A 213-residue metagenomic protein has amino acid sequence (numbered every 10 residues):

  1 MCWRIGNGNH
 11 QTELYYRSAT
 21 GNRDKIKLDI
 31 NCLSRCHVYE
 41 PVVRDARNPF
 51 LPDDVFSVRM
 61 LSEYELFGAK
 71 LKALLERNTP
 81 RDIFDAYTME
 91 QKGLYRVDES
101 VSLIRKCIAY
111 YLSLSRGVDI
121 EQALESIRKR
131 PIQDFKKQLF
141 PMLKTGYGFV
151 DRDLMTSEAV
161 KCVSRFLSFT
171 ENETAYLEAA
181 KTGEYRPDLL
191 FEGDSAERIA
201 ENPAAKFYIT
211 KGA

Functional and structural regions predicted by a protein language model:
M1-A213: Structured mid-to-C-terminal alpha-helical surface segments
